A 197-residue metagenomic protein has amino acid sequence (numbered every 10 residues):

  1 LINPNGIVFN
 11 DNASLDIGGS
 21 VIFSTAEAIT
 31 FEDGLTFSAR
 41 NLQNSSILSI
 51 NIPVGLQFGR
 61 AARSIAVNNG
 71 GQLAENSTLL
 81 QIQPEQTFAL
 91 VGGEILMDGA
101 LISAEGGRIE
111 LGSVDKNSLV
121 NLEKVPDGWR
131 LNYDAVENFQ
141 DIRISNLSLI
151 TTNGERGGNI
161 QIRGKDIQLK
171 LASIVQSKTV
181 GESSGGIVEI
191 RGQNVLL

Functional and structural regions predicted by a protein language model:
L1-L197: Extracellular and secretory-pathway beta-repeat/beta-biased strand scaffolds
